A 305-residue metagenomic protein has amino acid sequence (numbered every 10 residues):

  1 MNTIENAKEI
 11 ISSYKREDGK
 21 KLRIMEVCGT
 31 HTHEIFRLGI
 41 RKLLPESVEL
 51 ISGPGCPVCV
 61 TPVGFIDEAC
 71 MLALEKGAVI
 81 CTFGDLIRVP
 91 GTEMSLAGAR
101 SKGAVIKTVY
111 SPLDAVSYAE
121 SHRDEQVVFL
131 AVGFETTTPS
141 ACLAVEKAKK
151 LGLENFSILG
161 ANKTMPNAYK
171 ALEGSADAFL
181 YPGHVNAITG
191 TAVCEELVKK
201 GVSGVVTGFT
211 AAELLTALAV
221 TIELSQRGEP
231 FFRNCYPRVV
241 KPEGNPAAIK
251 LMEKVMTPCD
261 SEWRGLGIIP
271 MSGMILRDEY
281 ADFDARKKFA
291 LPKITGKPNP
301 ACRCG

Functional and structural regions predicted by a protein language model:
M1-D124, T138, E146-L151, S157-L159 (+4 more regions): Metallocofactor- and cofactor-centric catalytic cores in central/energy metabolism, strongly enriched
S95, S140-A144, E196, V220-T221: Alpha-helical scaffold elements adjacent to nucleotide-binding pockets in ATP/GTP-utilizing enzyme cores
Y110, T136, T164, F209-T210: Short beta->alpha linker loops
A119, V145-G152, N162, P166 (+3 more regions): Short, well-ordered alpha-helical segments in soluble proteins
V128-A131: Periplasmic-binding protein-like
S157, E173-P237: A conserved active-site cap/scaffold subdomain adjacent to cofactor or substrate pockets
L215-C302: Internal helical hairpin/lid segments
